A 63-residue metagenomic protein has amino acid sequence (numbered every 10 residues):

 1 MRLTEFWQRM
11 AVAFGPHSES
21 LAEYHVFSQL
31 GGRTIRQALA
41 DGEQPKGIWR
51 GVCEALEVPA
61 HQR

Functional and structural regions predicted by a protein language model:
M1-R63: C-terminal alpha-helical interaction appendages
